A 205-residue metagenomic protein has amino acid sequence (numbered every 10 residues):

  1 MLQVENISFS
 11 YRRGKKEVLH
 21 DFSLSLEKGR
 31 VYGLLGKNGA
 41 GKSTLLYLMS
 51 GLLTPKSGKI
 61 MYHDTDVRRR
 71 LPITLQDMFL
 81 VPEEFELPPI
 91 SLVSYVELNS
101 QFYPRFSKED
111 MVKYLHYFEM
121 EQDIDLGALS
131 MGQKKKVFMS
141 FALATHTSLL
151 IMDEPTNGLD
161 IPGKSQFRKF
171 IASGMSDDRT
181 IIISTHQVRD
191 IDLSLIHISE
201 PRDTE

Functional and structural regions predicted by a protein language model:
M1-D21, K28: A short, flexible loop at the N-terminus of ABC-type nucleotide-binding domains that lies
Y32-K37: The feature captures the beta-strand-to-loop junction immediately N-terminal to the Walker
S50: Helix-to-loop junction immediately C-terminal to a conserved catalytic motif
G58-R69, I73-T74: Conserved ABC transporter NBD signature motif
L80-V137: ABC-family P-loop ATPase nucleotide-binding domains
L150-E154, L159: Catalytic Walker B motif of ABC-type/P-loop ATPase nucleotide-binding domains
K164-D177: Helical segment within the ABC ATPase nucleotide-binding domain
I196-E205: Single conserved hydrophobic/aromatic residue that forms the stacking wall/gate of nucleotide- or nucleobase-binding
